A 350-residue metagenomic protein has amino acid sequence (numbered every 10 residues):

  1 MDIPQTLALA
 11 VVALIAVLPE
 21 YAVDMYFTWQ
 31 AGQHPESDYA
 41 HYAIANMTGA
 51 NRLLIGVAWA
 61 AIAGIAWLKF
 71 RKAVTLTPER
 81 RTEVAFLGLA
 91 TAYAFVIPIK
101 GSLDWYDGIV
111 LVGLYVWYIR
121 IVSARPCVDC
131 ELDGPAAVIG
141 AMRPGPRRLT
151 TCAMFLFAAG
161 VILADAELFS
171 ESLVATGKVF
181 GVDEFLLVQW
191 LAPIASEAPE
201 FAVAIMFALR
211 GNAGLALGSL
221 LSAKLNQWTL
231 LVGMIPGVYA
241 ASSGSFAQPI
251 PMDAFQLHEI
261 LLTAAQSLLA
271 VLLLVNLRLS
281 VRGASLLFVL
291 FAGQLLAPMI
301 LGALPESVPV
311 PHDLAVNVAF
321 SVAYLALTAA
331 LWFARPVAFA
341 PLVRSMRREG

Functional and structural regions predicted by a protein language model:
M1-G350: Hydrophobic alpha-helical segments, chiefly the membrane-spanning helices and signal/signal-anchor peptides
